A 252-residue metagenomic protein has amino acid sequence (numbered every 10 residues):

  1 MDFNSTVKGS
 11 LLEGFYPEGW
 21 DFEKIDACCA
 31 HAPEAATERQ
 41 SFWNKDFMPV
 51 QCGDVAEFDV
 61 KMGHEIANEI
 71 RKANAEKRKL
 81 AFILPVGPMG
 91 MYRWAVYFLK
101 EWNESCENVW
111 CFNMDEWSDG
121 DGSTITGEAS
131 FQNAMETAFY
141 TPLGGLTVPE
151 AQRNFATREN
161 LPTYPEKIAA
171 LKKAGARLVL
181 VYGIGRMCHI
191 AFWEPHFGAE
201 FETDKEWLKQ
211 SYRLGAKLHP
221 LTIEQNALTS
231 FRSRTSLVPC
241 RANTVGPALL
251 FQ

Functional and structural regions predicted by a protein language model:
D2-F82: N-terminal glycine-/serine-/threonine-rich phosphate-binding loop
H31-F47, E104-V181, S236-L237: Ligand-binding beta-strand-loop-alpha-helix segment within the catalytic cores of soluble metabolic enzymes
R71-N103: Glycine-rich N-terminal segment of FAD-binding domains in flavoprotein oxidoreductases, spanning the beta-loop-helix
I83-L84, V179-G183, L228-Q252: Glycine-rich anion-binding loop/nest that anchors nucleotide
A95-C106, N133, P195-K205: A glycine- and small-aliphatic-rich helix-loop capping segment at beta-alpha/alpha-beta transitions that lines
L171-E200: A glycine-rich beta-strand to alpha-helix segment that forms a phosphate/ribose-binding loop at ligand/cofactor sites
A191-N243: Class I SAM-dependent methyltransferase SAM-binding "motif I" and its flanking Rossmann-like core
